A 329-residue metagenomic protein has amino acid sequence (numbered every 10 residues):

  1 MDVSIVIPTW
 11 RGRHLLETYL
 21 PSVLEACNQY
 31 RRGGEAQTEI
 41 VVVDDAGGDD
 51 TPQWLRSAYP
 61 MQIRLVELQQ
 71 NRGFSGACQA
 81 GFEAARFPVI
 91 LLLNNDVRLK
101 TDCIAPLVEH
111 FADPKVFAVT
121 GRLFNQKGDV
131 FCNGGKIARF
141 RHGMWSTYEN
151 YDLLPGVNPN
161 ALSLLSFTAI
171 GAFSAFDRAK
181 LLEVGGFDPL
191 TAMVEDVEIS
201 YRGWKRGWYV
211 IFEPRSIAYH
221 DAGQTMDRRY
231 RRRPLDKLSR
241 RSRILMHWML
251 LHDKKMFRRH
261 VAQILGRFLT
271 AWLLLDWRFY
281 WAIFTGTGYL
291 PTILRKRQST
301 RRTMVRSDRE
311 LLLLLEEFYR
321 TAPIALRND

Functional and structural regions predicted by a protein language model:
G12-R31: Short, well-formed alpha-helical segments that are part of the catalytic scaffolds of diverse glycosyltransferases
S22, D44-Q53, Q70: A conserved acidic beta->alpha catalytic loop
L68-A85, N95: Glycine-rich, basic loop-to-helix element that forms the pyrophosphate-binding segment of sugar-nucleotide handling
I90: Short aromatic/hydrophobic "clamp" motif used to bind/position activated sugar donors
K100-R139: Conserved donor NDP-sugar-binding/catalytic core segment of glycosyltransferases
W145, D152-F176, E198, D227-R228: A recurrent flexible, glycine/aromatic-enriched loop bordering the glycosyltransferase active site that acts as
F167-G186, L190-I217: A short, conserved alpha-helix in the catalytic core of glycosyltransferases
K254-D329: Non-catalytic, C-terminal membrane-associated alpha-helical segments of glycosyltransferases
